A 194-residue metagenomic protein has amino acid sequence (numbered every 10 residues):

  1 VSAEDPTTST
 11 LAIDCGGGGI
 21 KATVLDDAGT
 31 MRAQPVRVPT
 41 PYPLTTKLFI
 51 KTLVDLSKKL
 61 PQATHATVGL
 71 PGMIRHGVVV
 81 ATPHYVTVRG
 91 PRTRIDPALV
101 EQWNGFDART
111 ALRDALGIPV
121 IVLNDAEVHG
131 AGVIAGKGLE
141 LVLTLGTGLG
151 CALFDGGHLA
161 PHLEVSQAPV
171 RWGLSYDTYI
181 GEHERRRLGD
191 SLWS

Functional and structural regions predicted by a protein language model:
S2-K51, T93-R94, H158-R186: Short glycine-rich, Thr/Ser-proximal phosphate-binding strand/loop in the N-terminal lobe of ATP-dependent enzymes
P6-T8, G117-I118, G136-E140, T147-L149: Short coil/turn connectors at secondary-structure junctions
T10-D14, H65-T67, E140-T144, G150: Short glycine-aspartate micro-motif
C15-G16, L70-P71, N124-A126, L145-T147: Fold-independent oxyanion-binding glycine-rich loops and adjacent beta-strand/coil segments at enzyme active sites
I20-V24, G72, L149-D155: Short beta-strand scaffold segments in enzyme catalytic cores
P41, T46-V54, K58, H65 (+3 more regions): Glycine-rich phosphate-binding loop and adjoining helix at the ATP-binding site of ATP-dependent phosphoryl-transfer
G138-L141, G148-V170: Anionic-ligand binding region
W193-S194: A short, acidic, amphipathic alpha-helical segment used as a generic capping/interface helix at domain edges
